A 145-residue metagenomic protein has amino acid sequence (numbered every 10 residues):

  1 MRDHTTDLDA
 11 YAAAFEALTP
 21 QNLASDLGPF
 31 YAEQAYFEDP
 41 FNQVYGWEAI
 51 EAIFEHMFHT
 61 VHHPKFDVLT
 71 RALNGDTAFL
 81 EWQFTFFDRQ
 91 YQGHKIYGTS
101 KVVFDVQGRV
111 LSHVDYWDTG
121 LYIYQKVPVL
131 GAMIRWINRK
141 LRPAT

Functional and structural regions predicted by a protein language model:
M1-T5, V44, Y124: Charge-dense, low-complexity intrinsically disordered segments
R2-F30: Short acidic-aromatic low-complexity motifs
H4-A14, F37-P40, E55-H59, L111 (+1 more regions): Short, mixed-charge, low-aromatic patches
T6, Y45-E48, A132: Generic recognition of short, well-ordered alpha-helical interface segments
Y11, F15, Y31, F54 (+2 more regions): Hydrophobic alpha-helical core bundles mediating ligand binding, dimerization, or RNAP-core interactions
T19-N22, D39, Q90: Short coil/turn residues that cap or connect secondary-structure elements
A24-A78: A solvent-exposed, acidic/Ser-Thr-rich amphipathic alpha-helical stretch
H59-K65, L73-T145: A beta-strand edge to alpha-helix "cap/lid" segment located at domain peripheries
